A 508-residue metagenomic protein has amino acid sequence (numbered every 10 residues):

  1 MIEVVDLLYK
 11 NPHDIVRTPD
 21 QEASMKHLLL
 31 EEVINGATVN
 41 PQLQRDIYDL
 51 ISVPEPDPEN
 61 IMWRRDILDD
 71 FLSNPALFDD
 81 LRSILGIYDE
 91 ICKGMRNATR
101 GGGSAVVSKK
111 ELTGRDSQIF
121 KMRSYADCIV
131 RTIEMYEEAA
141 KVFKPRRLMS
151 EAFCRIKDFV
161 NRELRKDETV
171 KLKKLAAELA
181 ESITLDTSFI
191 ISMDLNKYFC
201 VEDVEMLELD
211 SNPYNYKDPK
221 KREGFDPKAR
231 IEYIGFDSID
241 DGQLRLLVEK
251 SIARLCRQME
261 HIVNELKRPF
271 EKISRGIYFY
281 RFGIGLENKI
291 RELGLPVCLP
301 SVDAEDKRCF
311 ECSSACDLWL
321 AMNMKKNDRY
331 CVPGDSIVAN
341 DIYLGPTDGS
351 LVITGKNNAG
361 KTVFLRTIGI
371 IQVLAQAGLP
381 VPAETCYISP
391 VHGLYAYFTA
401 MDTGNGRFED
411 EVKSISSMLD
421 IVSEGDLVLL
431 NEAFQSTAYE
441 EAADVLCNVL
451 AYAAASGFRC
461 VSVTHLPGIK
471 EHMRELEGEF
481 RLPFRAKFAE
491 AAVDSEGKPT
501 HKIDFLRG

Functional and structural regions predicted by a protein language model:
M1, V5, N161-R165, E181-T184 (+8 more regions): Generic preference for hydrophobic/aromatic residues in regular secondary structure cores
M1-N196: Conserved amphipathic alpha-helical "coupling/scaffold" segments that transmit conformational changes between domains
D20, S24-M25, L29, I34 (+12 more regions): Poly-acidic low-complexity segments
I51-F71, M193-K228, G242, K307-C309 (+3 more regions): Charged, low-complexity, helix/coiled-coil-prone segments
D57-P58, I67-D70, L293-L299, D306-R308 (+3 more regions): Alpha-helix capping and helix-coil boundary motifs
R65, V106, F143, R147-S150 (+9 more regions): Residue-level signal for alpha-helical context at structural boundaries
G103-K144, L148-A321: Conserved P-loop NTPase architecture
E311-G508: ATPase nucleotide-binding head domains, primarily ABC-like/P-loop NTPase cores
